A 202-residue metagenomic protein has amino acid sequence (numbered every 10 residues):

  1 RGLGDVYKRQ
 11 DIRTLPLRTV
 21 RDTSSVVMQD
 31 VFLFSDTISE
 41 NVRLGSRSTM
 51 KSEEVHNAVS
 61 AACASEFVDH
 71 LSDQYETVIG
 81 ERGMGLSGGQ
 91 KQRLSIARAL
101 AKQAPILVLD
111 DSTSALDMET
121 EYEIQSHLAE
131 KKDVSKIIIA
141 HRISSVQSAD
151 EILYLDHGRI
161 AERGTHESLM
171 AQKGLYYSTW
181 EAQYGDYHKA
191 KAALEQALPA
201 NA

Functional and structural regions predicted by a protein language model:
G2-Y7, S35, I139: Short, small-residue-biased leader/transition segments that mark boundaries at the very start of proteins
D5-T19, Y122: ABC ATPase NBD Q-loop/coupling interface
D11-I12, S65-L94, S112, L116-E119 (+1 more regions): ABC-fold ATPase nucleotide-binding domain signature/coupling loops
T14, R21, S39-E81, Q125-S126 (+1 more regions): ABC ATPase nucleotide-binding domain helical subdomain, centered on the C-loop/LSGGQ "ABC signature"
H70, S126, Q147-A202: C-terminal portion of ABC ATPase nucleotide-binding domains
A101-P105: A short, proline-enriched helix->beta-strand linker immediately N-terminal to the Walker B motif in ABC-type P-loop
L107-D110: Catalytic Walker B motif of ABC-type/P-loop ATPase nucleotide-binding domains
H127-A140, V146: Conserved catalytic loops of ABC-family nucleotide-binding domains
